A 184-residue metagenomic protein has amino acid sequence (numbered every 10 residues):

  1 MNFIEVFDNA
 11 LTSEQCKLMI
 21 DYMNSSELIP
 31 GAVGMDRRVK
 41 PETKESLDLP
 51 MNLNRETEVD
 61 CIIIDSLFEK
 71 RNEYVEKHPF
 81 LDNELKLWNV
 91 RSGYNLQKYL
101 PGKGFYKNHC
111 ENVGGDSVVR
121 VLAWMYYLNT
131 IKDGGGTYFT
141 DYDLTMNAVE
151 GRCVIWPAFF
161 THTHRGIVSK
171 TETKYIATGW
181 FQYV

Functional and structural regions predicted by a protein language model:
M1-C153, T161-V184: Fe(II)/2-oxoglutarate oxygenase catalytic core
